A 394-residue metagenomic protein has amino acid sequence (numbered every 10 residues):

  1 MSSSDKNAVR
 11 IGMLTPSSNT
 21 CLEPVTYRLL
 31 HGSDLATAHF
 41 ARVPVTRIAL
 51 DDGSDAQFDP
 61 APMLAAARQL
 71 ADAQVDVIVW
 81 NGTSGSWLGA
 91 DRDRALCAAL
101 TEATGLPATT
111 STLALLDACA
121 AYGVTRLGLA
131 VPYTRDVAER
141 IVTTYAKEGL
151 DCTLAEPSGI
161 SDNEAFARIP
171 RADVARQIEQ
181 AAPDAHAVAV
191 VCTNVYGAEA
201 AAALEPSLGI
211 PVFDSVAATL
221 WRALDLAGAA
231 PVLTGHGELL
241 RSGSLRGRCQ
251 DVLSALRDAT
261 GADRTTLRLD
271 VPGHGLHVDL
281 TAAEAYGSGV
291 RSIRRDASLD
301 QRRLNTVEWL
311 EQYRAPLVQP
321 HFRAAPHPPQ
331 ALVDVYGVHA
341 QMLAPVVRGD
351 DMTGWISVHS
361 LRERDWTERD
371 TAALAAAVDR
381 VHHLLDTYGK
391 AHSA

Functional and structural regions predicted by a protein language model:
M1-A65, A130-P170: N-terminal glycine-rich anion-binding loop in soluble enzyme alpha/beta folds
I160-A165, V212-V232: Short, flexible loop segments at boundaries between secondary-structure elements
G247-R268, A377: Amphipathic alpha-helical coiled-coil segments that mediate homodimerization and allosteric signal transmission
T266-S298: GAF sensory/regulatory domain recognition with acknowledged cross-activation on helical regulatory dimers
S288-D334: Regulatory sensory and allosteric helical modules in signal-transduction proteins and certain transcription factors
H339-V347: A short, aliphatic-rich beta-strand micro-motif
V346-S360: Sensory-domain boundary capping and coupling elements
H359-A377, V381-Y388: Regulatory loop-to-helix N-cap segments in sensory/regulatory domains that couple ligand/signal detection
